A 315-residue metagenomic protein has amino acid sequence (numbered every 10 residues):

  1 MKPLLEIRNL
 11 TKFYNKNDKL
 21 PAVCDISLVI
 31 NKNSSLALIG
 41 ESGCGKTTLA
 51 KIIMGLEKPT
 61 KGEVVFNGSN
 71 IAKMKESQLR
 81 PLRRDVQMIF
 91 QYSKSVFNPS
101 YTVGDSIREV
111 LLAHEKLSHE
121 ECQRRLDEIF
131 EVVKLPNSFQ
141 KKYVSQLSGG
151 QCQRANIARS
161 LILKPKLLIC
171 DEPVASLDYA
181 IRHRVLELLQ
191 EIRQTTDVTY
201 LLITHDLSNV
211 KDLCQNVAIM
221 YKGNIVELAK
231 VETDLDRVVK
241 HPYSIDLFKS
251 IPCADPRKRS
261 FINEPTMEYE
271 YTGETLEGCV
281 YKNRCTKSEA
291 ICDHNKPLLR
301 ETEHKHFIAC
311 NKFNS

Functional and structural regions predicted by a protein language model:
M54: Helix-to-loop junction immediately C-terminal to a conserved catalytic motif
G62-N70, K230: Conserved ABC transporter NBD signature motif
E120-S138, F248-K249: Conserved ABC ATPase "signature" region
Y143-L147, Q151: Conserved ABC ATPase signature
K164: Conserved catalytic motifs of ABC-family nucleotide-binding domains
L177, I181-R257: P-loop NTP-binding/switch modules centered on Walker-like glycine-rich loops
L228-S315: Short catalytic/signature loops enriched in Gly
